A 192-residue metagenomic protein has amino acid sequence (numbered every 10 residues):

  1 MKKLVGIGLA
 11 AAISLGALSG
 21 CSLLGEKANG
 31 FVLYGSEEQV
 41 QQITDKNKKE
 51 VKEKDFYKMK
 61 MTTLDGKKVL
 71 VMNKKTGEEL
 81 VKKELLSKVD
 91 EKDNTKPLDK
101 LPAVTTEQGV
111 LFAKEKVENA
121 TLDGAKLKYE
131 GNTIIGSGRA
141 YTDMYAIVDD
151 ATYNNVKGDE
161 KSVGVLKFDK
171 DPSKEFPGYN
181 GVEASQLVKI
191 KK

Functional and structural regions predicted by a protein language model:
M1-E26: Sec-dependent N-terminal signal peptides of Gram-positive bacterial secreted proteins and lipoproteins
L24-K192: Basic-flanked hydrophobic alpha-helices used for secretion and membrane insertion
